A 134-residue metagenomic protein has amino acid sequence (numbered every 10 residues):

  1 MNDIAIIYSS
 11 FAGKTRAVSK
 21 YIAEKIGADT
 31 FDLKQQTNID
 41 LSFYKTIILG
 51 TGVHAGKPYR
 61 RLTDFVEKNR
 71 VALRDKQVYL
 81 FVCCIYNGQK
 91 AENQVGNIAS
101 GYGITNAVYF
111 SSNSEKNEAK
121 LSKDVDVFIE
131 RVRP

Functional and structural regions predicted by a protein language model:
N2-A5, R16-A17, Y21-F31, F43 (+1 more regions): FMN-binding flavodoxin-like domain, especially the glycine-rich phosphate-binding loop
S10-R16: Glycine-rich NAD(P) Rossmann-fold beta1-alpha1 loop
L33-Q36: Conserved SAM/SAH-binding loop
